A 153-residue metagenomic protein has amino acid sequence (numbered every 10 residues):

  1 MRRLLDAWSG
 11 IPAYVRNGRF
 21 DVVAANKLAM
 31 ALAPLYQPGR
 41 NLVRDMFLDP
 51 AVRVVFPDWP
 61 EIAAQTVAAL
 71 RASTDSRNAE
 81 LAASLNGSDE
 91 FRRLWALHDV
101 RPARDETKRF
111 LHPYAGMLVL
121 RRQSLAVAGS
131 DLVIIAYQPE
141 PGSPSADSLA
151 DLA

Functional and structural regions predicted by a protein language model:
R2-A153: Hydrophobic protein-protein interaction segments
